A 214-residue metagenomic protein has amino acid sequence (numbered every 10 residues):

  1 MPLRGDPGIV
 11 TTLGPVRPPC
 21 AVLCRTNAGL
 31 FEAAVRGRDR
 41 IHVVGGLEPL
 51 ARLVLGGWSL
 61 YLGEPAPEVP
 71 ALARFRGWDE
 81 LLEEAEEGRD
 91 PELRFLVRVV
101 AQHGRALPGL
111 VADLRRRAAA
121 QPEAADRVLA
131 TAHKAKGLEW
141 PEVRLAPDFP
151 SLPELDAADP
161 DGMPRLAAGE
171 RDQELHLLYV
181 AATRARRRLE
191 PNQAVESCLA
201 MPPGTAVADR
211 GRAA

Functional and structural regions predicted by a protein language model:
M1-E48: Helicase P-loop NTPase motor core
L3, L53, Q193: Flexible, surface-exposed loop/gating regions in the mature catalytic domains of secreted/periplasmic hydrolases
P7-T11, N27-L30, L47-L50, K134-A135 (+2 more regions): Conserved nucleotide-binding/hydrolysis micro-motifs of P-loop NTPases
F31-R36, W140, M201-P203: A short acidic (Asp/Glu
R36-D39, A158-P160, T205: Short, glycine/charged-enriched secondary-structure capping and boundary segments
R40-G63: Conserved beta-strand -> loop -> alpha-helix junction used to position metal-binding or nucleic-acid-contacting
W58-N192, E196-A200: Conserved helicase C-terminal RecA-like lobe
P203-A214: Actinobacteria-biased recognition of intrinsically disordered, low-complexity terminal regions
